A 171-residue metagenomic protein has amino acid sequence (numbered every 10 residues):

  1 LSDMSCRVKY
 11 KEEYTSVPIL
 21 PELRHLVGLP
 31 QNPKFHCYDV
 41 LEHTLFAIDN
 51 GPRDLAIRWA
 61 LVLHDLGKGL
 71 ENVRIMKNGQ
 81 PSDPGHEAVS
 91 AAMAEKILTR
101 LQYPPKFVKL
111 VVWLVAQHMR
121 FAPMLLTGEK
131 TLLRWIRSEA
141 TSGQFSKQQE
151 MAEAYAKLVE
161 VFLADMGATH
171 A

Functional and structural regions predicted by a protein language model:
L1-P84: Acidic/His-rich, divalent-metal-binding segments that scaffold phosphate/diphosphate chemistry
D49-H170: Divalent metal-dependent catalytic cores for phosphoryl transfer on phosphate-bearing substrates
